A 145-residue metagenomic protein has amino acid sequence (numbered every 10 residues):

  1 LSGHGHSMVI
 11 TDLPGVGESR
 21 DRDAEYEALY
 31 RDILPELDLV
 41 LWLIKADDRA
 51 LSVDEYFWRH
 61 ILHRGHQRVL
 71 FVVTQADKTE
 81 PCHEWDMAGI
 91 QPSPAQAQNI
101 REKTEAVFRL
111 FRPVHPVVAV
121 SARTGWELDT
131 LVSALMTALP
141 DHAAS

Functional and structural regions predicted by a protein language model:
L1-S2, Y26-I33: Conserved alpha-helical scaffold flanking the Walker A/P-loop in AAA+ ATPase domains
G3-E25: Switch II (G3) loop of P-loop NTPases
H6, P35-V40, R64-V69, R112-P116: Short glycine-/polar-rich loops that comprise or flank the Walker A/P-loop and associated switch/sensor motifs
V16-S19, L34-E55, A76-H83: Conserved Switch II/interswitch segment of TRAFAC-class P-loop GTPases
D21-L29, V53, S93-E102: Substrate-gripping "pore-loop 1 plus following alpha2 helix"
D32, W58-R64, R109, T137: Short, surface-exposed basic-aromatic patches at helix termini and helix-loop junctions that form
V53-T79: P-loop/Walker A phosphate-binding loop and immediately adjacent motor/lid segment at beta-alpha junctions
D77-A144: Canonical P-loop GTPase G-domain recognition
